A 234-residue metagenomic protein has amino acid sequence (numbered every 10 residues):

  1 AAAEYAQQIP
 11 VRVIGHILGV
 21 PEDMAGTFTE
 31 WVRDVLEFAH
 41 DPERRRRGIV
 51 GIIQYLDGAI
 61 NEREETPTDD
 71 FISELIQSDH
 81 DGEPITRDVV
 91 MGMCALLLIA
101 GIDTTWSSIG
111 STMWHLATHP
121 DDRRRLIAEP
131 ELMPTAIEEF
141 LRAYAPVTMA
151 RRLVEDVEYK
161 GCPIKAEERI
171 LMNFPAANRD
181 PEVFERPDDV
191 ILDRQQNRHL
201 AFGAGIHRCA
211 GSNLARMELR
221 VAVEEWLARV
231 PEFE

Functional and structural regions predicted by a protein language model:
A1-E234: Cytochrome P450
